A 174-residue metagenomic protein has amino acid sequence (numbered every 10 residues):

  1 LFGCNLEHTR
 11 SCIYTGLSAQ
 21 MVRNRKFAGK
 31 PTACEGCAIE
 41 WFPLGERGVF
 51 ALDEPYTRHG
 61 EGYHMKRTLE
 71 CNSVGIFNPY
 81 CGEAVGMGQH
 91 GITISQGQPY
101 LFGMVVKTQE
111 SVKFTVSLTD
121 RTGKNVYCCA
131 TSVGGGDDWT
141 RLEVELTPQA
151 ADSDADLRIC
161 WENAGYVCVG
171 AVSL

Functional and structural regions predicted by a protein language model:
L1-L174: Extracellular and organelle-lumenal recognition/adhesion modules and their flexible linkers in secreted
